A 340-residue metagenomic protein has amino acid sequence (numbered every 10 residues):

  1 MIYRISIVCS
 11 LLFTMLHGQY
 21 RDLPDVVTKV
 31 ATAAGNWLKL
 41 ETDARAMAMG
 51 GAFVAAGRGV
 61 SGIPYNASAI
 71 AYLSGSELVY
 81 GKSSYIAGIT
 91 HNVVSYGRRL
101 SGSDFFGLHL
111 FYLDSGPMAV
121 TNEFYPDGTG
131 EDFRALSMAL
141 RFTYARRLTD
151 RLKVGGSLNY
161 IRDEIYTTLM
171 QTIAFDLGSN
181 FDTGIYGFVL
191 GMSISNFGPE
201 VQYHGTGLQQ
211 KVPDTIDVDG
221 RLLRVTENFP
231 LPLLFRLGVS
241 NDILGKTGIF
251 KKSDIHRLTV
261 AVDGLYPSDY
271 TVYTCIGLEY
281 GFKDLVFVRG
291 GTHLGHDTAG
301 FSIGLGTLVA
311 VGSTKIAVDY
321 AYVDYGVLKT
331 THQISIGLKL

Functional and structural regions predicted by a protein language model:
M1-Y20: Bacterial Sec-dependent N-terminal signal peptides
Q19-L340: Subset of outer-membrane beta-barrel
